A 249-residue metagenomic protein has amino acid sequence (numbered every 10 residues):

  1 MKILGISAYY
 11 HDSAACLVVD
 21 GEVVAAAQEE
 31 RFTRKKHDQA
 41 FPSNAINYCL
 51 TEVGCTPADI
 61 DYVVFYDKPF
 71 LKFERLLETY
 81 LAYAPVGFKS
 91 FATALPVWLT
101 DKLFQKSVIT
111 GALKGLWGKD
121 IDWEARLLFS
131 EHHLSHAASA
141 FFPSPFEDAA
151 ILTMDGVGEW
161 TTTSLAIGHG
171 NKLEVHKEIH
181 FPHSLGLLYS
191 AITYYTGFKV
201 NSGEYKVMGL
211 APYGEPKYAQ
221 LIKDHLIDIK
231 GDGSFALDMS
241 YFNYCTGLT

Functional and structural regions predicted by a protein language model:
M1-T249: Short acidic/glycine-rich loops and adjacent helix/strand connectors that line catalytic pockets where negatively
